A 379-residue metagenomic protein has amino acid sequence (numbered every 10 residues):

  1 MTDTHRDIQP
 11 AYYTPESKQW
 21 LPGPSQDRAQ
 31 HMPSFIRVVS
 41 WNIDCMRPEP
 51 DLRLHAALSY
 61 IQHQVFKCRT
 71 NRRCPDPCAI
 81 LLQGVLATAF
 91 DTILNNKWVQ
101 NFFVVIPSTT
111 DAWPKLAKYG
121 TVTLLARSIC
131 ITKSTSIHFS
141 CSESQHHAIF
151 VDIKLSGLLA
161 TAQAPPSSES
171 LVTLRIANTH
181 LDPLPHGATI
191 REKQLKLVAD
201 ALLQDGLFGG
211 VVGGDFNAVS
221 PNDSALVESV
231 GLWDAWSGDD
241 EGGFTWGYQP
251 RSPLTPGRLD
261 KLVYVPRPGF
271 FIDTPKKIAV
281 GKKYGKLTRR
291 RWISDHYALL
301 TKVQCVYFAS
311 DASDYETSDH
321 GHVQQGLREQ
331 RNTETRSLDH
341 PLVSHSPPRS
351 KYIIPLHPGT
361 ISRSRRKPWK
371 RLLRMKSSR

Functional and structural regions predicted by a protein language model:
M1-N96, W113, K118, V306-R379: N-terminal, active-site-proximal structural segment of metallo-dependent hydrolase catalytic domains
T2-Q26, R69, R73, A79-T173 (+1 more regions): Structured beta-strand-rich core segments of catalytic domains in phosphoester-bond hydrolases
P33-R47, K133-T135, L171-P183: Active-site-proximal beta-strand elements of phosphoester/diester hydrolases
R37-I43, A57, I61-I93, V151 (+6 more regions): Active-site beta-strand/loop signature of hydrolases that rely on acidic residues for catalysis
I43-M46, A87-T88, A112, R127-I131 (+7 more regions): Short, solvent-exposed loop/turn segments at secondary-structure junctions
E49-V65, V85, L116, S142-H147 (+4 more regions): Soluble or luminal CAZymes and related metallo-dependent hydrolases
V104-A126, S144-Q145, L207, N217-S294 (+1 more regions): Active site of divalent-metal-dependent phosphoester/diester hydrolases
